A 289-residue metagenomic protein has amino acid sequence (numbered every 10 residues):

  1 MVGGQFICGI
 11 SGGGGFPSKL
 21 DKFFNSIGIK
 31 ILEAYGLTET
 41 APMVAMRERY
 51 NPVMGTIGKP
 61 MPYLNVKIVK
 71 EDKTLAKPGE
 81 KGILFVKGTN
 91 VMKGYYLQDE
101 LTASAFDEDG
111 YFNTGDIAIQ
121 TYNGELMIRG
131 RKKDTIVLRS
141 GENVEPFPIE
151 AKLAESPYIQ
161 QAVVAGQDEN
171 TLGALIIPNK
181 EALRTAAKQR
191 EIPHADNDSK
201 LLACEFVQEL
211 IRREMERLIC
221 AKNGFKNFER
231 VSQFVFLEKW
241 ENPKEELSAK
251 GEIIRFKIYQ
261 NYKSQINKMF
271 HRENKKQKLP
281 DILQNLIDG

Functional and structural regions predicted by a protein language model:
M1-P52, Q160: Gly/Ser/Thr-rich phosphate-binding loop
G36-T40, T114, R139, S248-K250: Ser/Thr-glycine-rich phosphate-binding loops at phosphate-binding pockets of nucleotides, nucleotide cofactors
G55-P60, F106-D109: Short Gly/Pro-enriched turn/cap motifs at secondary-structure boundaries
Y63-L64: Structured catalytic core of nucleotide-sugar glycosyltransferases
E71-G79, I83-L138, P280, N285: Conserved ATP-binding/catalytic segment of the ANL
A76-K77, M127, V144, S248 (+1 more regions): Generic structural signal for well-ordered beta-strand positions
G88, K93-G94, I117-N227, P243-K244: AMP-binding/adenylate-forming catalytic core of the ANL superfamily
I136, Q161-A165, R212, E216-G289: Conserved C-terminal "lid"/linker of ANL adenylate-forming enzymes
